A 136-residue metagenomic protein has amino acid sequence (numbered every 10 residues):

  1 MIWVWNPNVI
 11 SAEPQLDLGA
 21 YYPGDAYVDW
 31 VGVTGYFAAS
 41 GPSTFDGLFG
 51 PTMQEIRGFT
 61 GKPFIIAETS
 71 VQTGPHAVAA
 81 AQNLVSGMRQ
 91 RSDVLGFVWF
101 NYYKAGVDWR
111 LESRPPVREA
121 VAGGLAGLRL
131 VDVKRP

Functional and structural regions predicted by a protein language model:
M1, N8, W109: Substrate-binding cleft and catalytic face of glycoside hydrolase catalytic domains, especially the flexible beta-alpha
M1-V4, P63-F64: Short beta-strand/loop segments at the ligand-binding rim of alpha/beta enzyme cores
V4-Q15, D29-G32: Cell-envelope/glycan interface and biosynthesis
P7-S11, F37, S70-V71, Y103: Active-site-proximal loop/turn and secondary-structure-junction residues that shape catalytic pockets, frequently
V9-P23, S43-F59, V78-G87: Alpha-helical scaffolding within the catalytic cores of extracellular/periplasmic polymer-degrading hydrolases
P23-G24, S113: Generic structural "secondary-structure junction" signal
A26-P75: Glycoside hydrolase catalytic-domain groove-lining segments
P63, A67-P136: Substrate-binding cleft of secreted/luminal carbohydrate-active enzymes
